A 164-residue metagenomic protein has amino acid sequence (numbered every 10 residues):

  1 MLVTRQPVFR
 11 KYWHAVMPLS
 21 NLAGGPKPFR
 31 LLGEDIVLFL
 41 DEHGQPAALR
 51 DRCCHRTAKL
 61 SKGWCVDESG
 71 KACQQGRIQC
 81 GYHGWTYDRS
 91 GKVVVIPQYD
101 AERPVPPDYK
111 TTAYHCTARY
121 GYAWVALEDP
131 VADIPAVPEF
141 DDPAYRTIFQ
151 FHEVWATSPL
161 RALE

Functional and structural regions predicted by a protein language model:
M1-P46, S61, V66-Q74, D88-E164: Rieske [2Fe-2S] iron-sulfur-binding subdomain
A47-S61, Q75-D88: Local cysteine-cluster metal-coordination motifs and their immediate loop/turn environment, predominantly Fe-S cluster
